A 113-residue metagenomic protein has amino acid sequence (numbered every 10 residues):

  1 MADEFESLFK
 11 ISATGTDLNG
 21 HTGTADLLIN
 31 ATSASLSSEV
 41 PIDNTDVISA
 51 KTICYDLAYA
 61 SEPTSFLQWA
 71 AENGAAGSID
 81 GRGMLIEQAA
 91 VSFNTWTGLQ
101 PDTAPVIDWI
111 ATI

Functional and structural regions predicted by a protein language model:
M1-F9: NAD(P)-binding Rossmann-fold cofactor-contacting core
L8-S78: Rossmann-like adenosine-cofactor binding region
L57-I113: Adenosine-phosphate binding glycine-rich loop
